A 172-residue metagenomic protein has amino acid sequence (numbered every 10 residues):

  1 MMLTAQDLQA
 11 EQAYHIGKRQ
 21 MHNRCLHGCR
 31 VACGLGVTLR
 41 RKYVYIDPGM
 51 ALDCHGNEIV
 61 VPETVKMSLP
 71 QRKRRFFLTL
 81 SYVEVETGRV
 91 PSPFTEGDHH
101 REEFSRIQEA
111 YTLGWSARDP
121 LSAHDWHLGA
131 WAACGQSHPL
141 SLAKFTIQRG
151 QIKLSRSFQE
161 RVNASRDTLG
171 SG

Functional and structural regions predicted by a protein language model:
M1-Y45: N-terminal "first-domain core" detector
Y43-I46, M50-G172: Beta-strand-rich solenoidal segments
